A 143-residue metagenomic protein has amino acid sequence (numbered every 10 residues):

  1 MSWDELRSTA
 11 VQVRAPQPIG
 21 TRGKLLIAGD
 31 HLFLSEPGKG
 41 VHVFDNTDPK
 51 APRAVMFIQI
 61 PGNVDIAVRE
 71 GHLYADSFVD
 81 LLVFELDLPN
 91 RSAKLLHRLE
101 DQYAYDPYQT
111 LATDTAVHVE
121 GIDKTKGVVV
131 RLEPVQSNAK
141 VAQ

Functional and structural regions predicted by a protein language model:
M1-Q143: Feature marking well-ordered beta-strand scaffolds used for ligand recognition
